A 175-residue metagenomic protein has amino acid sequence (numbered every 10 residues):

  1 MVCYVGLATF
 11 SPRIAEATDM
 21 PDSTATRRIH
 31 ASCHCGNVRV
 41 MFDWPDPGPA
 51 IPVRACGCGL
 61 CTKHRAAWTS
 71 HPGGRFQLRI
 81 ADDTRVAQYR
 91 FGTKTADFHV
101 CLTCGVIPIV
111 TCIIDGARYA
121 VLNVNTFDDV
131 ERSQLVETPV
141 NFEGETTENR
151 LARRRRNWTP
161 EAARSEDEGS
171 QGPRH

Functional and structural regions predicted by a protein language model:
C3-S32, N37-H175: A short Gly-Trp-Pro
